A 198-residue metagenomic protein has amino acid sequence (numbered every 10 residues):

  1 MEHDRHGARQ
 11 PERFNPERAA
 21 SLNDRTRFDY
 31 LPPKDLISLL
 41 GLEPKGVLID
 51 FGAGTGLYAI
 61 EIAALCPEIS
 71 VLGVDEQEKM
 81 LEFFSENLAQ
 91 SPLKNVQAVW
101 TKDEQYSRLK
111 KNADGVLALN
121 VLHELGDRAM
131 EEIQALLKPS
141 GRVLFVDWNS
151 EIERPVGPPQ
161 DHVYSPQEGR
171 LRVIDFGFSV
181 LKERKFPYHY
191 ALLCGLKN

Functional and structural regions predicted by a protein language model:
D4-L31: Class I SAM-dependent methyltransferase Rossmann-like catalytic core, especially the SAM/SAH-binding loop
A20, T26-R27, R142-L193: C-terminal alpha-helical "lid/dimerization" subdomain adjacent to the S-adenosyl-L-methionine
R27-K45: Conserved alpha-helix/loop element of class I SAM-dependent methyltransferases that forms part of the SAM/SAH-binding
I49, T55-Q105: Class I SAM-dependent methyltransferase SAM/SAH-binding core
C66, L125, L137-P139: Helix-to-beta-strand junctions that scaffold the AdoMet/dcAdoMet cofactor pocket in Class I SAM-dependent enzymes
Y106-V116: A short acidic, Gly/Pro-enriched loop at the edge of an enzyme's catalytic core that lines a small-molecule cofactor
D114-D127: A short SAM/SAH-binding and catalytic strip from SAM-dependent methyltransferases
A129-R142: A short glycine-rich, Lys/Arg-flanked "PGG" loop and its adjoining helix->strand segment in the class I
